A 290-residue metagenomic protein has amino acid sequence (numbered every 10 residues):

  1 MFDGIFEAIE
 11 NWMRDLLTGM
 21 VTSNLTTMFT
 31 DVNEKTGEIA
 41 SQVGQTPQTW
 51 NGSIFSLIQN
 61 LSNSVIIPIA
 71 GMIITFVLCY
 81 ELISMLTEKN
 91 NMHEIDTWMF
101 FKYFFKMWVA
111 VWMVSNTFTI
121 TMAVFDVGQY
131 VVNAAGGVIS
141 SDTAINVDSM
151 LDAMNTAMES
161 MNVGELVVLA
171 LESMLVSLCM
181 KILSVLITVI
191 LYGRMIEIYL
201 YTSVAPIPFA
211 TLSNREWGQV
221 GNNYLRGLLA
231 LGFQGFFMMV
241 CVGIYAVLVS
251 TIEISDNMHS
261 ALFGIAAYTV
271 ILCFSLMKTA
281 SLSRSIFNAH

Functional and structural regions predicted by a protein language model:
M1-I73, K89-W98, W108-C179, G218 (+3 more regions): Gly/Ser-rich, low-complexity
P68-Y80, I198: Hydrophobic alpha-helical transmembrane segments
I74, A170, S184, T188: Short, contiguous, pocket-lining structural segments that sit at or immediately flank catalytic/ligand-binding sites
F76-L86, V109: Core alpha-helical transmembrane segments of integral membrane proteins
L82-I95, S184-T188, E216-W217: Membrane-water interface regions at transmembrane-helix termini and the short interhelical loops of multi-pass membrane
Y103-K106: Elongated alpha-helical scaffolds
S184-L191, M195-I198, T202-C241: Extended serine/threonine-enriched, polar tracts that run as long, contiguous segments within proteins
